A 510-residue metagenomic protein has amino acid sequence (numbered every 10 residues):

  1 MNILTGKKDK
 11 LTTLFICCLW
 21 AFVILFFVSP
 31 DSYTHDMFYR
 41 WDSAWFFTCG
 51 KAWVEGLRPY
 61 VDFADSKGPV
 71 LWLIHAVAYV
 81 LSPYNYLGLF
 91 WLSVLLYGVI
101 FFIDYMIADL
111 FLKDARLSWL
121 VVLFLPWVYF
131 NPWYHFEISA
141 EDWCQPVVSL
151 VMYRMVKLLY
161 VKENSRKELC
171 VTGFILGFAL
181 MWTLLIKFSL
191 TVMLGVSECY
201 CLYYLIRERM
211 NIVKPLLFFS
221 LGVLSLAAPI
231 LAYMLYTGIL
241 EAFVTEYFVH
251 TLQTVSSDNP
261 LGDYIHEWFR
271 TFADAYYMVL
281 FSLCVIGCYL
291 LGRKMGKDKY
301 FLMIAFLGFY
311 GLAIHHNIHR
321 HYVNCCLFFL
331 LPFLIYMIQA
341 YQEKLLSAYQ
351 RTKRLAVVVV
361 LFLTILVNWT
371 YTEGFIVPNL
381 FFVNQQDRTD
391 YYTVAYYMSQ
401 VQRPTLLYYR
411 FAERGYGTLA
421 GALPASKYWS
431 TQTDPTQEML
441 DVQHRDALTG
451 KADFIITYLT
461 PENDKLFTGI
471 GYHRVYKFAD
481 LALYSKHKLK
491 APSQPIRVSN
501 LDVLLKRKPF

Functional and structural regions predicted by a protein language model:
Y33-C49, Y60-V77, Y84-L87, Q385-D390: Extracytoplasmic catalytic/substrate-binding loops of multi-pass membrane glycan-assembly enzymes
W91-L112, W127, L150, R154: Transmembrane-helix motifs of polytopic, lipid-linked glycan transferases
F102, D274-F309: Hydrophobic, aromatic-rich transmembrane alpha-helices and their immediate juxtamembrane boundary segments
W133-C144, H319: Short acidic/glycine- and proline-prone juxtamembrane loop motifs at membrane-interface regions of multi-pass membrane
S149-I175, I286-K297, I338: Membrane-interface transmembrane helices that cradle and orient dolichyl/undecaprenyl
E168-F188, L194-C199, S225, A305-I314: Membrane-interface alpha helices of multi-pass inner-membrane proteins
V192, F309-R354: Hydrophobic/aromatic-rich transmembrane helices and adjacent perimembrane loops
G195, T372-T436, Q443-N463: Short periplasmic/luminal acceptor-recognition loop of GT-C membrane glycosyltransferases, typified by
